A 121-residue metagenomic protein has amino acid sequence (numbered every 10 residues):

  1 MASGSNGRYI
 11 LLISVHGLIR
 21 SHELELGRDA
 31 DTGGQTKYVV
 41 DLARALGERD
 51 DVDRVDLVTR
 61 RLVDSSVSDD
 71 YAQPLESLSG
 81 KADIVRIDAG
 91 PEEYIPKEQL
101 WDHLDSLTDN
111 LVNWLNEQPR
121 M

Functional and structural regions predicted by a protein language model:
A2-R20, T32, D41, A45-R120: A conserved catalytic-core segment of Leloir-type glycosyltransferases
H22-G27: Short, conserved, GDST-rich strand-edge loop motifs in beta-rich repeat architectures
R28-K37: Short-chain dehydrogenase/reductase
